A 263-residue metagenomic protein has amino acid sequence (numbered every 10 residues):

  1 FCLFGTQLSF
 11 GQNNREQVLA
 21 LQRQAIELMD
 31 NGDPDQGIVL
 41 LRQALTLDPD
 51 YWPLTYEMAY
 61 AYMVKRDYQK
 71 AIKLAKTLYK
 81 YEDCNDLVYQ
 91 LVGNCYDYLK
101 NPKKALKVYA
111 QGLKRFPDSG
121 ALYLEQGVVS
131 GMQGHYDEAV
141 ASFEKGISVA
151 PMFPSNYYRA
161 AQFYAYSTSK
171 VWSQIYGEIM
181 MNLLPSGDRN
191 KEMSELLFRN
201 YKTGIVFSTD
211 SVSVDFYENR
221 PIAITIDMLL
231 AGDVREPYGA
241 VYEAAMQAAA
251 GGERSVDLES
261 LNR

Functional and structural regions predicted by a protein language model:
N14-D50, E57-Y60, V64-D67: Alpha-helical segment of the N-proximal tetratricopeptide repeat
Q43-A44, T77-L78, Q111-G112, K145-G146 (+1 more regions): Canonical positions in the second alpha-helix
P49, D83, P117, P151 (+1 more regions): Short coil turns that delineate tetratricopeptide repeat
L54, V88, L122, N156 (+1 more regions): TPR alpha-solenoid repeat register
E57-Y60, L87-L91, E125, R159 (+1 more regions): Canonical tetratricopeptide repeat
V64-Q69, Y98-K104, K170-Q174, S186 (+1 more regions): Alpha-helical linker/edge segments of TPR/alpha-solenoid repeat scaffolds and analogous pre-/post-domain helices
